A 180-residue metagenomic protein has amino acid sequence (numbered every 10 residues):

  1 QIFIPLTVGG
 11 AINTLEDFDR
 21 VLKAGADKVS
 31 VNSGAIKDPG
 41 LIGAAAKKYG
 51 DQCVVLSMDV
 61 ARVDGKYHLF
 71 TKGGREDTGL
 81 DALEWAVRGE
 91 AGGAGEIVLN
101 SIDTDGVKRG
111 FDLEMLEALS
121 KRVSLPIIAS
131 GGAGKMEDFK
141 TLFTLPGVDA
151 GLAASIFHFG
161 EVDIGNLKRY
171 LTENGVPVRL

Functional and structural regions predicted by a protein language model:
Q1-P5, E16, R88-G89, G95 (+2 more regions): Non-catalytic interaction surface on structured domains
Q1-T7, G43-D59, K108-K135, G175-V176: Alpha-helix-loop-beta-strand connector modules within alpha/beta enzyme cores
L6-T7, I12-G25, E114-G151: Catalytic cores of alpha/beta
G10, V31-G34, A154: Short beta->alpha connector loops at strand-helix junctions that form conserved, small/polar/Pro-enriched
G10-N13, K37, D77-D81, K108-F111 (+1 more regions): Short secondary-structure boundary/capping elements
F18, P39-G43, L83-V87, L113-E117 (+2 more regions): Generic structural signal for well-ordered alpha-helices, preferentially at hydrophobic/aromatic core positions
L22, A26-L99, D103-T104: Conserved anion-binding
I42-Y49, T141-L180: C-terminal helical cap(s) of enzyme catalytic domains, especially alpha/beta-barrels
